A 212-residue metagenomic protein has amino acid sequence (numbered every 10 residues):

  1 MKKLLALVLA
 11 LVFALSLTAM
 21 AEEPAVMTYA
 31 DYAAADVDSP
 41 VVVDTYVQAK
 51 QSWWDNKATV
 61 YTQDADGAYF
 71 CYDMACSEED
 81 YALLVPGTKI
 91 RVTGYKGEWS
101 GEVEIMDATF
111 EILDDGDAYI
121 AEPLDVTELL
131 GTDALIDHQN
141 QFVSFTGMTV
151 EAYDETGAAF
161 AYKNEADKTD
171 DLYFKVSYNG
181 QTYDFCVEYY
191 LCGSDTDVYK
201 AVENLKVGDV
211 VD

Functional and structural regions predicted by a protein language model:
M1-V8: Positively charged n-region of N-terminal signal peptides that target proteins for export
V8-S16: Bacterial N-terminal signal peptides
E22-D212: OB-fold single-stranded nucleic acid-binding module
